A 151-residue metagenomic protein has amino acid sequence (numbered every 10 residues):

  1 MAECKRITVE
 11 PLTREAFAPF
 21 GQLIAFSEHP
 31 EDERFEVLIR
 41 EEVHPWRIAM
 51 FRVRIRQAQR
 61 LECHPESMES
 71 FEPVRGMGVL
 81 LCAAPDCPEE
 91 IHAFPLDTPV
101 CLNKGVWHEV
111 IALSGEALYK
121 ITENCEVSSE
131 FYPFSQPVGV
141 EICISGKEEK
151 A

Functional and structural regions predicted by a protein language model:
M1-P95, V110-A151: Active-site region of the double-stranded beta-helix
D97-G105, A117: Extracellular beta-helix/beta-solenoid repeat scaffolds
